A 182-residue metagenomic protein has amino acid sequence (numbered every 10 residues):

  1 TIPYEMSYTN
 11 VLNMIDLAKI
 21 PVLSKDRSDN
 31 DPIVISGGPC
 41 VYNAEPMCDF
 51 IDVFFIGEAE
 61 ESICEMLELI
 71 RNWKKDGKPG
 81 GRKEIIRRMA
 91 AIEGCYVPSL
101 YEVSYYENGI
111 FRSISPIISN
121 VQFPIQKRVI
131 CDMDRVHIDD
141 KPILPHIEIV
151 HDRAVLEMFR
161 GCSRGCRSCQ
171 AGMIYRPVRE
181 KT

Functional and structural regions predicted by a protein language model:
T1-P116: Glycine-rich beta-alpha loop elements in corrinoid/cobalamin-binding modules across cobalamin-dependent enzymes
I20-D26, P124, K141-E148: Short, mixed-charge, low-aromatic patches
M89, K127-D132: A short, polar/charged loop/turn motif at coil->beta-strand junctions and beta-hairpin connectors
I110, S119-V121, G161: Exoplasmic/lumenal beta-rich domain surfaces
V121-K127, R167: Membrane-embedded alpha-helical bundles of multi-pass transporters/translocases, especially carrier/permease families
I130-T182: Radical SAM [4Fe-4S] cluster-binding motif and immediate context
